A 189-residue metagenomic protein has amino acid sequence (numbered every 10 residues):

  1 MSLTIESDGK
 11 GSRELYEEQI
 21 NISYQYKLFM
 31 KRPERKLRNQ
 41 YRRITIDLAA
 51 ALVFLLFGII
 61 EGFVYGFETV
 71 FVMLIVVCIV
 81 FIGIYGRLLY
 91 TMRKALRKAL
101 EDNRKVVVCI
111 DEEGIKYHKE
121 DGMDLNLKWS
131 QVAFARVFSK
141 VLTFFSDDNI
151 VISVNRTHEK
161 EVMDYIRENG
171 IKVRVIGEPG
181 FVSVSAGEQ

Functional and structural regions predicted by a protein language model:
M1-A51: N-terminal membrane-targeting/pre-transmembrane regions
S2, G114, S139-V141: A generic structural signal for beta-strand entry/edge sites
L3, L125-L127, I150-I152: Short beta-strand segments
K36-D102: Alpha-helical transmembrane spans
Y85-N126, F134: Conserved beta-hairpin
K128-W129, F145: Structured extramembrane domains adjacent to transmembrane segments
S130-F138: K/E-rich alpha-helical interaction surfaces of small helical-bundle regulatory domains
V141-Q189: A membrane-cytosol interface segment of integral membrane proteins
